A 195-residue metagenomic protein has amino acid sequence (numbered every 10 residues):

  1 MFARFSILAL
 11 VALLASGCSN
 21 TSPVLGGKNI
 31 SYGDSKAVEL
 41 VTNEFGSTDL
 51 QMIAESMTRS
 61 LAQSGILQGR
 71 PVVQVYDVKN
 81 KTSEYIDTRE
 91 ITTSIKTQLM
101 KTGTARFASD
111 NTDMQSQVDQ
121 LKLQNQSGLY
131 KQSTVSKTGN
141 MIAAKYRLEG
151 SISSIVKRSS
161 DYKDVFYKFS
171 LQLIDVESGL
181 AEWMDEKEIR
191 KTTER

Functional and structural regions predicted by a protein language model:
M1-I7: Bacterial N-terminal signal peptides that target proteins for export
A12-A15, L67, M141: Alpha-helix termination/capping residues and helix-transition junctions
A12-L40, E194-R195: Bacterial Sec signal peptide processing site at the extreme N-terminus
S19-G26, K145-T193: Amphipathic beta-strand/beta-sheet edge segments enriched in Tyr/Trp
S31-F45, P71-K81: Acidic/histidine-rich, surface-exposed loop or edge segments in extracytoplasmic proteins
T42-I53, G65, S83-D87, I91 (+4 more regions): Extracytoplasmic/periplasmic, Sec-exported soluble proteins
M52-E55, S60-Y130, S178-M184: N-terminal segment of the mature soluble domain
S56-M57, V73-D77, S127-S159: A short, hydrophobic beta-strand-centered structural micro-motif
